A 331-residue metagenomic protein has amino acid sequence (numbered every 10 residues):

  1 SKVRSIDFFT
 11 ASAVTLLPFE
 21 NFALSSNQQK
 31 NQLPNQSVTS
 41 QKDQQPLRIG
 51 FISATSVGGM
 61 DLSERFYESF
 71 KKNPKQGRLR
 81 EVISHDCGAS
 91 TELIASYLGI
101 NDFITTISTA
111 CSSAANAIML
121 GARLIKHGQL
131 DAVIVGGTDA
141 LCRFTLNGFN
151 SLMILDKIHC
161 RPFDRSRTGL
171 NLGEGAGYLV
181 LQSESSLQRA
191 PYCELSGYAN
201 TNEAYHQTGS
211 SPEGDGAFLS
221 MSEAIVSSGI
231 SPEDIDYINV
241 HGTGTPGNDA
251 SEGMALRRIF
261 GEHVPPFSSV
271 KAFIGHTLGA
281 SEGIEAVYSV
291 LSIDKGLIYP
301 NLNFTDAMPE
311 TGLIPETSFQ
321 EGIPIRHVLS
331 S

Functional and structural regions predicted by a protein language model:
S1-N31, N35-S53, G59-M60, S220-P232 (+1 more regions): Conserved active-site "lid/cap" helical segment
V3-D7, E81-G88, T105-S113, G169-N171 (+3 more regions): Active-site nucleophile and cofactor-binding loops and adjacent substrate-binding regions of central metabolic enzymes
V14, P18-F19, C87, A95-L98 (+3 more regions): Active-site-proximal alpha-helical scaffold in enzymes
D43-P46, D234, G312-S331: Flexible, low-complexity linker/loop segments at domain and module junctions
T55-T105, N248-E262: Active-site-proximal gating segment of KS-fold condensing enzymes and close homologs
F70-R80, S96-I107, D156-D164, T201-N202 (+2 more regions): Glycine/charged-rich beta-loop-alpha catalytic/anionic-binding loops adjacent to active sites
Q129-S151, D156-R167, Y198-P212, V240-D249 (+1 more regions): Acyl-CoA/ACP chain-elongation machinery
H159-S228, Y237, P324-R326: Condensing-enzyme catalytic core mediating Claisen C-C bond formation in acyl metabolism
